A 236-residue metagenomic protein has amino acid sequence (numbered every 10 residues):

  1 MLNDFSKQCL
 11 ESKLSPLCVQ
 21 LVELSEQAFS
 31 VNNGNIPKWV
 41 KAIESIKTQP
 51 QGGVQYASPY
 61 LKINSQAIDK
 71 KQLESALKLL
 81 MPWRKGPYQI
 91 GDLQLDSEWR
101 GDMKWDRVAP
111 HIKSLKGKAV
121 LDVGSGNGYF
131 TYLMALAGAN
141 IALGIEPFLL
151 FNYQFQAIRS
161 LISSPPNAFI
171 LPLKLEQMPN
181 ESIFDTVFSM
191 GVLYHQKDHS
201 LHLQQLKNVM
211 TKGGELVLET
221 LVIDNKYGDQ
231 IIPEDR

Functional and structural regions predicted by a protein language model:
M1-L80: N-terminal auxiliary segments of SAM/dcSAM-dependent transferases
E98-K118: Conserved alpha-helix/loop element of class I SAM-dependent methyltransferases that forms part of the SAM/SAH-binding
K118-G126: Conserved class I S-adenosyl-L-methionine
N127-G138: Conserved SAM-binding loop of SAM-dependent methyltransferases across substrates and taxa, primarily the Class I
N140-Q177: Class I SAM-dependent methyltransferase SAM/SAH-binding core
M178-V187: A short acidic, Gly/Pro-enriched loop at the edge of an enzyme's catalytic core that lines a small-molecule cofactor
S200-E215: A short glycine-rich, Lys/Arg-flanked "PGG" loop and its adjoining helix->strand segment in the class I
V222-R236: Short, glycine-/aromatic-enriched active-site segment of Class I SAM-dependent methyltransferases
